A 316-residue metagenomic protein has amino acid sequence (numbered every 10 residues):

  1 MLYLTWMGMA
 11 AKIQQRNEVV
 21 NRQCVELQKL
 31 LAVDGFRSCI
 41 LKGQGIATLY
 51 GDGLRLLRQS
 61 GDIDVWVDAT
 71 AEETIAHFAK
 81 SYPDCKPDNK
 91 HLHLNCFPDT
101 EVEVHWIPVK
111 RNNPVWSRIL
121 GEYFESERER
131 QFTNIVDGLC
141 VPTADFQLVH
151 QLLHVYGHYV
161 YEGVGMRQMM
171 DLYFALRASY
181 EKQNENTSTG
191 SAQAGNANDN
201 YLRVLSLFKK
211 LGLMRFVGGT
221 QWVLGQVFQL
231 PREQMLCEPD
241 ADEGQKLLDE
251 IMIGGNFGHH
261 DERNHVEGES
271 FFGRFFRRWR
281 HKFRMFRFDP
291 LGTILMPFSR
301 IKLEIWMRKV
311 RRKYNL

Functional and structural regions predicted by a protein language model:
M1-G61, W66-N186, N196-L316: Conserved NTP-donor binding/palm subdomain of two-metal-ion nucleotidyltransferases/polymerases, i.e., the charged
S188-S191: Serine residues within intrinsically disordered or low-complexity segments
